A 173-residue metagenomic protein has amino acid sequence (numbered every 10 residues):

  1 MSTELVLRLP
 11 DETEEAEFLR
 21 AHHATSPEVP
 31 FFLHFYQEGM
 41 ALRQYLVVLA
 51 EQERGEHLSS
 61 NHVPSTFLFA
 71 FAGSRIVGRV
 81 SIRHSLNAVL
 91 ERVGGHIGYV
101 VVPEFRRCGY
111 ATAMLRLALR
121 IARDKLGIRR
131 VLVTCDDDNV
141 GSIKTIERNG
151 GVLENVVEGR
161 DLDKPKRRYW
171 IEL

Functional and structural regions predicted by a protein language model:
M1-H96, R160-L173: GNAT-family acyltransferases
E17, M114, G141: Charged catalytic carboxylate motif
S85-N87, E104, D138: Short coil/turn motifs at secondary-structure junctions
G98-V101, R107-I121, K144-R148: Conserved acetyl-CoA-binding loop-helix of GNAT-fold acetyltransferases
V101, C135, I171-L173: Hydrophobic residues in beta-strands and at strand termini
A122-T134: Conserved GNAT acetyl-CoA-binding A-motif
V133-I143: Conserved beta-strand-loop-alpha-helix junction that forms the acyl-donor binding cleft
T134, G150-R168: Conserved catalytic-core motifs of GNAT/GCN5-like acyltransferases
